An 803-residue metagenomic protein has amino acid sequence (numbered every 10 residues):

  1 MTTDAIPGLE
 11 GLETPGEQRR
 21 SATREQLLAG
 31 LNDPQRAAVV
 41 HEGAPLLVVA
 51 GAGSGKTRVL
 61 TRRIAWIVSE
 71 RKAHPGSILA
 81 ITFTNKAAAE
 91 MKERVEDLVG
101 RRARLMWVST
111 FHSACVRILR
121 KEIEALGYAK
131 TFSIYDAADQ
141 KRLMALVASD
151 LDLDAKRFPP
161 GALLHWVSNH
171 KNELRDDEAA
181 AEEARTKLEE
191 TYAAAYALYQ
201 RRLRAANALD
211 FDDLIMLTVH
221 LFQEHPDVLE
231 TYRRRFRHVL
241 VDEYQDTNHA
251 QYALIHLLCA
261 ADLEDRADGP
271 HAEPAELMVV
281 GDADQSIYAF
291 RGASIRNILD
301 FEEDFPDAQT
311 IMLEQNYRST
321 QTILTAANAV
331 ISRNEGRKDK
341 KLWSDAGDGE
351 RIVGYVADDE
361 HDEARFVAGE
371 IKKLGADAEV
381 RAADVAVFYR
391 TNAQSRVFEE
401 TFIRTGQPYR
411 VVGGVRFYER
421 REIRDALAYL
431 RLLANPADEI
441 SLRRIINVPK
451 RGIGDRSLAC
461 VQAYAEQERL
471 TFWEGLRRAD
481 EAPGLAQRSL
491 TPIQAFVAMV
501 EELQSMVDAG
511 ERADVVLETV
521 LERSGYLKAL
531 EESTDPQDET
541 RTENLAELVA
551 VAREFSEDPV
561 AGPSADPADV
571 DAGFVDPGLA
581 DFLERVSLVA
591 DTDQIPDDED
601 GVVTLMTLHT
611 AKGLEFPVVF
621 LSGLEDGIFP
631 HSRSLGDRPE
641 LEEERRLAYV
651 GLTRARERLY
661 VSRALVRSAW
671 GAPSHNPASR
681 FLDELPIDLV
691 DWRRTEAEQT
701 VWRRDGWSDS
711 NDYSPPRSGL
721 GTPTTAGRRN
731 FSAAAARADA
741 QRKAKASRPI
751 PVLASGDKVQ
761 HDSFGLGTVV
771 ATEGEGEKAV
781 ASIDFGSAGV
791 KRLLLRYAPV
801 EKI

Functional and structural regions predicted by a protein language model:
T2-T14, A22-E25, V380, L624-K758 (+2 more regions): Accessory/regulatory regions of helicases
R20, R24, A29-A52, R58-L60 (+7 more regions): Conserved helicase NTPase motor core
N32, I81, V108, S133-A137 (+15 more regions): Conserved phosphate/pyrophosphate-binding and hydrolysis machinery centered on Walker-type P-loop NTPases, extending
A44, A73-S77, R102-L105, Q140-L143 (+10 more regions): Short glycine-/polar-rich loops that comprise or flank the Walker A/P-loop and associated switch/sensor motifs
V48, A52-L60, I64, I123 (+6 more regions): Helicase P-loop NTPase motor core
P75-W166, K171, E178-A184, A194 (+4 more regions): Conserved P-loop NTPase-based nucleic-acid remodeling module centered on helicase motor cores
A114-I123, D284-A289, R318-S319, V411-A434 (+1 more regions): Short alpha-helix plus adjacent loop in nuclease-associated cores
R185, H238, E379-R381, N392-Q407 (+5 more regions): Conserved helicase C-terminal RecA-like lobe
